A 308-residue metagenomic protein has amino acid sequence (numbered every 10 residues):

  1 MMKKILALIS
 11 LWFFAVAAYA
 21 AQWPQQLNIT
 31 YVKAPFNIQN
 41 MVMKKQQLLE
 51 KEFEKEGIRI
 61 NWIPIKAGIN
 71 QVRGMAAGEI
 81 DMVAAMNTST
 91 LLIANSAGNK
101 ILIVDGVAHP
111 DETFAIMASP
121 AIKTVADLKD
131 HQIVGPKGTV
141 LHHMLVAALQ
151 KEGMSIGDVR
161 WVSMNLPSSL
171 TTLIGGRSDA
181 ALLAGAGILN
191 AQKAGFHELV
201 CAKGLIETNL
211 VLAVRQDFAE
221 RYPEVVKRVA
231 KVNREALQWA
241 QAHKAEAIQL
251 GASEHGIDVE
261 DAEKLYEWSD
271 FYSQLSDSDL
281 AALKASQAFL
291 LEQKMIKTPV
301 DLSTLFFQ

Functional and structural regions predicted by a protein language model:
M1-I5: Positively charged n-region of N-terminal signal peptides that target proteins for export
L6-S10: Sec-dependent N-terminal signal peptides
F13-A20: Sec/Tat signal peptide C-region and signal peptidase I cleavage site
Q22-S155, W161-S163, D179-G185, H197-L199 (+1 more regions): Short, glycine-/small- and polar/acidic-enriched structural segments that line small-molecule recognition paths
K45, G68-Q71, M86, T90 (+12 more regions): Stable alpha-helical elements in mature extracytoplasmic
S89, W161-V162, P167-A252: Pocket-lining segment of extracytoplasmic ligand-binding domains
R221-I296: Secondary-structure end/capping motifs
T298-Q308: Hinge/cleft segment of the Venus flytrap/periplasmic-binding protein
